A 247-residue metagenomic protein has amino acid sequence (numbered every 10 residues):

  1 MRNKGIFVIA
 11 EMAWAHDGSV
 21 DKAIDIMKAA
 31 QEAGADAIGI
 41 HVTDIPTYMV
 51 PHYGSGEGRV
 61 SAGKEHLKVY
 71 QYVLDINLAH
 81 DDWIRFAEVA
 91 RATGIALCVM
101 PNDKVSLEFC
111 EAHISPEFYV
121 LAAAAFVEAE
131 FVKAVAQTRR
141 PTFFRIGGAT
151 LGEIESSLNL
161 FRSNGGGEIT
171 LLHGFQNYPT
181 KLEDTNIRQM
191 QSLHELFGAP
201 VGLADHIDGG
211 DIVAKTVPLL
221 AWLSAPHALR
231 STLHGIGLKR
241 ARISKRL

Functional and structural regions predicted by a protein language model:
M1-L247: Catalytic cores and adjacent flexible loops of soluble metabolic enzymes that perform enolate/carbanion chemistry on
